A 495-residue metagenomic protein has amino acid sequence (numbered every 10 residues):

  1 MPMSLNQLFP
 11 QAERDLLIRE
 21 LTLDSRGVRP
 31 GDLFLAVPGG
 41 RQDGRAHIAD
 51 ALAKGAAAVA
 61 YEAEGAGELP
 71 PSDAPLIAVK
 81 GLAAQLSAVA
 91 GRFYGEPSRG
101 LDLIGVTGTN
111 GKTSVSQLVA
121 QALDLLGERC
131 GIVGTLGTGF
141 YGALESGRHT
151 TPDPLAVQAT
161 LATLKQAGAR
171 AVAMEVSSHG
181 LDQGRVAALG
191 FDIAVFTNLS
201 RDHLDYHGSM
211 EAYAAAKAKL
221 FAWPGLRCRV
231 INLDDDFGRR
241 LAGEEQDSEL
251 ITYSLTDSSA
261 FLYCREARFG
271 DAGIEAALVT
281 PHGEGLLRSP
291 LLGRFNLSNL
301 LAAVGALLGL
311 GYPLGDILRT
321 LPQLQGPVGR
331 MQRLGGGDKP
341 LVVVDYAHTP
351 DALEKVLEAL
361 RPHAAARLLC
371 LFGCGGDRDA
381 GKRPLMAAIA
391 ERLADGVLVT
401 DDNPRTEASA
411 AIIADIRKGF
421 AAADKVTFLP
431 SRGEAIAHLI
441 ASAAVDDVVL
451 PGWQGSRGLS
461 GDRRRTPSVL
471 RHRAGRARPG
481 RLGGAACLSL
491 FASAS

Functional and structural regions predicted by a protein language model:
M1-A88, R92, D236, Y263-R268 (+4 more regions): N-terminal leader/targeting and accessory segments in enzymes
P38-Q42, G326-G329, D351-A421, S431-R432 (+2 more regions): Active-site beta-alpha connecting loops in nucleotide-dependent enzymes
G39-R41, S178-H179, Q183, R201-D202 (+6 more regions): Short glycine-rich anion-binding loops that position phosphate/pyrophosphate groups of nucleotides and phosphorylated
A57, D192, D395: Receiver (REC) domain switch/active-site residues of two-component response regulators
G65-P71, A167, A173, D182 (+4 more regions): Acidic, Mg2+-coordinating active-site environments of NTP-dependent enzymes
P71-K80, E145-R148, D247-T252: Active-site regions of enzymes building and remodeling cell-envelope glycoconjugates
Q85-L233, G238-S248, L301, H363-A364 (+2 more regions): Phosphate-binding loop of NTP-binding sites
V449-L450, Q454-S456, S460-D462, T466-S468 (+1 more regions): Acidic, proline/serine/threonine- and glycine-rich low-complexity intrinsically disordered segments
